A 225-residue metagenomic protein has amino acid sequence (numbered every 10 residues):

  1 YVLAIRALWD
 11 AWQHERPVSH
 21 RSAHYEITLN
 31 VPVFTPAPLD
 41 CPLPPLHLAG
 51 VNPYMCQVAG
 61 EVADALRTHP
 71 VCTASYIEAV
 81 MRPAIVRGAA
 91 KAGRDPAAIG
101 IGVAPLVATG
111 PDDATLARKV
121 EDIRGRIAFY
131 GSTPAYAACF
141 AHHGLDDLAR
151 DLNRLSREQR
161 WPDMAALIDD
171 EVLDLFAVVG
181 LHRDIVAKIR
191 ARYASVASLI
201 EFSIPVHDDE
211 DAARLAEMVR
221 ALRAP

Functional and structural regions predicted by a protein language model:
Y1-P225: Active-site-adjacent structural elements that line small-molecule/cofactor binding pockets in enzymes
